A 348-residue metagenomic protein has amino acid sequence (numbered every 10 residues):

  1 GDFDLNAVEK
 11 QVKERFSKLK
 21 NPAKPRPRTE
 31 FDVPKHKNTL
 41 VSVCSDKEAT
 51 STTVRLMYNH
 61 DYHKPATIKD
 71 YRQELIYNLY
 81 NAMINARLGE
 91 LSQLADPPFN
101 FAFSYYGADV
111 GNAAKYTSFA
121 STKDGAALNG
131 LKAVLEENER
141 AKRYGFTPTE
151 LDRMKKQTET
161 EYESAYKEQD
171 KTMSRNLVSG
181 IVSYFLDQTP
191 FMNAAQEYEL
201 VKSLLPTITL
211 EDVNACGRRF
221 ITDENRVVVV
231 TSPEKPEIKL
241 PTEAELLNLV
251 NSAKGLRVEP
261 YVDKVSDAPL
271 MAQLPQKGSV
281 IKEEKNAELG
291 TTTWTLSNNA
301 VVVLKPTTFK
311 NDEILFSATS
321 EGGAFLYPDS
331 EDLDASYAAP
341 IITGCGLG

Functional and structural regions predicted by a protein language model:
G1-E90, D152-K156, E163, S183-S330: Proteolytic maturation boundary segments
N6-E9, K13, D109-K167, D187-T189 (+4 more regions): M16/insulysin-pitrilysin zinc metalloprotease superfamily fold
K18-A23, E90-D96, A141-P148, G348: Secondary-structure transition/capping motifs at alpha-helix termini and the adjoining loop/turn into the next element
E30, A95-S104, E150, M173: Short beta-strand elements
A82-A114, S317-G348: M16/MPP (pitrilysin/insulinase) zinc-metallopeptidase core fold and M16-derived inactive scaffolds
D170-V182: Hydrophobic, mid-to-C-terminal alpha-helical segments
